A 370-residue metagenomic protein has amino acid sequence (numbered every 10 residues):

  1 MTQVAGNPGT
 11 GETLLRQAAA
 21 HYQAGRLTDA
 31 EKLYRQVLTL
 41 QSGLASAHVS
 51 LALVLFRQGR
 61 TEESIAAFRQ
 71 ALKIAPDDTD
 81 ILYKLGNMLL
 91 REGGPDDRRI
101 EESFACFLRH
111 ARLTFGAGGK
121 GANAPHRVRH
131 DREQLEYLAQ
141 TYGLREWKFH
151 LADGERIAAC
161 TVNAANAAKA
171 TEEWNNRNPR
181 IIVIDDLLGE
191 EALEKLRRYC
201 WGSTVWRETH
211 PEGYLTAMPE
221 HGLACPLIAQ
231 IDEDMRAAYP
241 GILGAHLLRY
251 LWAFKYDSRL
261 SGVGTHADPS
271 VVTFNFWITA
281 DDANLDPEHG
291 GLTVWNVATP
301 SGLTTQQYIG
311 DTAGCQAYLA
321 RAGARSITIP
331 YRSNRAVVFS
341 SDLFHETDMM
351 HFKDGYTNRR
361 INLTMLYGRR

Functional and structural regions predicted by a protein language model:
Q23-A24, R57-Q58, R91: Register position in tetratricopeptide repeats
R91-A336, D342-R370: Fe(II)/2-oxoglutarate oxygenase catalytic core
